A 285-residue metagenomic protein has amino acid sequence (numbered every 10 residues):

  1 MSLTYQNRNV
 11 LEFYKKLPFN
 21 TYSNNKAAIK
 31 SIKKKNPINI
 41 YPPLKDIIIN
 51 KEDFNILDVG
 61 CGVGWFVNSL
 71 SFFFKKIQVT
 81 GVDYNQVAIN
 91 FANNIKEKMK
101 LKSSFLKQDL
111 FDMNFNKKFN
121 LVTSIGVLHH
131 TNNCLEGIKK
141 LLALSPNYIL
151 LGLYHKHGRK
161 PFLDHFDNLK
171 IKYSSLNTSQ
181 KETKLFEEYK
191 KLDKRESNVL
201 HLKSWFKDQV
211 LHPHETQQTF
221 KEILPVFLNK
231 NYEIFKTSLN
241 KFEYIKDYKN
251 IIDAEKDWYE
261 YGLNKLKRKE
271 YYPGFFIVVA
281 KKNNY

Functional and structural regions predicted by a protein language model:
M1-A28: N-terminal, positively charged/glycine-rich alpha-helical extensions of SAM-dependent methyltransferases
A27-E52: Conserved alpha-helix/loop element of class I SAM-dependent methyltransferases that forms part of the SAM/SAH-binding
D53-G62: Conserved class I S-adenosyl-L-methionine
W65-K107, F111: Class I SAM-dependent methyltransferase SAM/SAH-binding core
L121-N132: A short SAM/SAH-binding and catalytic strip from SAM-dependent methyltransferases
L135-N147: A short glycine-rich, Lys/Arg-flanked "PGG" loop and its adjoining helix->strand segment in the class I
L150-Y189: Conserved class I S-adenosyl-L-methionine
S175-D247: Substrate-binding/catalytic lobe of Class I Rossmann-like enzymes that use SAM or dcSAM, i.e., the mid-to-C-terminal
